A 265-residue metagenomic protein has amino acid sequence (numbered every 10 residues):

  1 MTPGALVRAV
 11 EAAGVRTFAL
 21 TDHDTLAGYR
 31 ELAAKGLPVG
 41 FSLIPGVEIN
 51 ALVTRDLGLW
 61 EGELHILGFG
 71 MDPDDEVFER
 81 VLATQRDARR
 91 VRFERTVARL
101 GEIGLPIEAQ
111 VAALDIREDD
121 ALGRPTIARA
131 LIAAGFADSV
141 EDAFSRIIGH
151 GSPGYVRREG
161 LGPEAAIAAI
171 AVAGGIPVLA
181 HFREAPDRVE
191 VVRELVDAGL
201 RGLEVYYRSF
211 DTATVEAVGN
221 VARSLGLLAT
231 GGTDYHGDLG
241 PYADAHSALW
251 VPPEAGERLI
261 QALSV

Functional and structural regions predicted by a protein language model:
M1-G62, I147-H150, L161, A165-G240: An N-terminally biased module of ancient metal coordination in phosphate/nucleic-acid-related enzymes
K35-R193, A255-R258: Extended substrate/RNA-proximal surfaces in nucleic-acid metabolism proteins
L200, P241-V265: His/Asp/Glu-enriched, well-ordered alpha-helical/loop segment that forms or immediately abuts the divalent-metal
